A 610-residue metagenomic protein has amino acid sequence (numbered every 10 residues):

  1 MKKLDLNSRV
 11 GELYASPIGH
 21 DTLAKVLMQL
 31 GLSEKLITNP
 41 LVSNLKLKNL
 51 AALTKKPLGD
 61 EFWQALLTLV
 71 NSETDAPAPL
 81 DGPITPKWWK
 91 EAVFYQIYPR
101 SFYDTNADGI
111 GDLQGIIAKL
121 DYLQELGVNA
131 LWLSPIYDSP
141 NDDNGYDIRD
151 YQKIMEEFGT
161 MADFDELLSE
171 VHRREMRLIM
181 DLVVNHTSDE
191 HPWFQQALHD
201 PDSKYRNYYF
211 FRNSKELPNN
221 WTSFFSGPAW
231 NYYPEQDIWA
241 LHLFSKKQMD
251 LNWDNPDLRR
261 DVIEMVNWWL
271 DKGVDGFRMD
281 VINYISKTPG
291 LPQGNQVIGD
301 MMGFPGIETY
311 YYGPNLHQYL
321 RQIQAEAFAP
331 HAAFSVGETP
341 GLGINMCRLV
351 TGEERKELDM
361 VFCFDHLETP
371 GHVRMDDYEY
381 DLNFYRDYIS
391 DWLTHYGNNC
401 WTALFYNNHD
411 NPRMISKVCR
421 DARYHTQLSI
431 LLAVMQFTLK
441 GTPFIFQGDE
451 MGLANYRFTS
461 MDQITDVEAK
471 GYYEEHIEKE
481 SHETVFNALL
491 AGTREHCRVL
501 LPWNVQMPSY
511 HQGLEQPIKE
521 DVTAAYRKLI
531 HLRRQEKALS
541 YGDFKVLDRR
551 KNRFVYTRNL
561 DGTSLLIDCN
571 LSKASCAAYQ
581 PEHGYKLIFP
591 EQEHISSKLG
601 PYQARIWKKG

Functional and structural regions predicted by a protein language model:
M1-N106, Y151: Mature N-terminal, pre-catalytic/accessory segment of carbohydrate-active enzymes
A76-N267, D271, Y284-G343, L501: Acidic/aromatic-lined carbohydrate-recognition and catalytic surfaces of CAZymes acting on diverse glycans
T85, W89-K90, I298, P305-E308 (+12 more regions): Loop/helix patches that line or flank the sugar-binding groove of alpha-linked glycan CAZymes
L131, F277-M279: Hydrophobic residues within beta-strands of alpha/beta enzymes
A574-E591: Beta-strand-rich binding/interaction modules
I595-G610: C-terminal beta-strand-rich structural cap/linker in extracellular carbohydrate-active enzymes
